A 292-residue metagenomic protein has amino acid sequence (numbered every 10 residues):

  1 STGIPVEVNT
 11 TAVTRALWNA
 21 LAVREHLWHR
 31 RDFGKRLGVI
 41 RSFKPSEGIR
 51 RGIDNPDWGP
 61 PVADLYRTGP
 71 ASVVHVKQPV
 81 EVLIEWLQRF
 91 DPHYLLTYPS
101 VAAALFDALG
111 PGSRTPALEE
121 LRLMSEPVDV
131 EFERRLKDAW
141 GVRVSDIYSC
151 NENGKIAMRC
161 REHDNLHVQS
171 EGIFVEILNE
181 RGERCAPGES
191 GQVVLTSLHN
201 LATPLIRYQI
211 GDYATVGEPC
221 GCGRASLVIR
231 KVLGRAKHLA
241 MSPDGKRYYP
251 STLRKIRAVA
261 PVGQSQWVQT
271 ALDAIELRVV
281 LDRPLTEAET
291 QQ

Functional and structural regions predicted by a protein language model:
S1-T10: Conserved adenylation A10 loop of the ANL superfamily
N9-R30: Conserved structural elements of the adenylate-forming
N9-T11, V39-R41, Y98-P99, Y148: Glycine-rich, histidine-containing beta strand-loop boundary motifs that form or position
T10-A12, S42, V76, G234: Active-site donor-binding loop signature of nucleotide-sugar glycosyltransferases
V13, K35, G191: Nucleotide donor/acceptor-binding cores
A20-L27, G38, E85-Q88, A103: A broadly conserved amphipathic alpha-helix scaffold signal in soluble, globular proteins
V23-P61, P70-V74: Conserved AMP-binding loop of ANL adenylate-forming enzymes
D64-Q292: Active-site glycine/GP-rich loop and adjacent strand/helix microenvironment that borders small-molecule binding pockets
